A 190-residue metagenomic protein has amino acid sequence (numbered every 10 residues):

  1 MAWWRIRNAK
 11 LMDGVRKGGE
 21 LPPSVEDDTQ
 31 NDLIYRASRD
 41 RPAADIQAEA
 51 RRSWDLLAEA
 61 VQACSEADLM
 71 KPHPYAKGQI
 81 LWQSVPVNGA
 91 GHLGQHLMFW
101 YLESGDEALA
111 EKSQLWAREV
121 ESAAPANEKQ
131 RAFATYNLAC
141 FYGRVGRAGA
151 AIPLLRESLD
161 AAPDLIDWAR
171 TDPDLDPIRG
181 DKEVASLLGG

Functional and structural regions predicted by a protein language model:
R5-S53, Q95, A108-E119: Short, helix-capping/interhelical loops that line the mouth of catalytic, cofactor-, or ligand-binding pockets
D55-V87: Acidic interhelical loop/turn segments
F133, D167-W168: Start-of-helix register in tetratricopeptide repeats
N137, T171-D174: "A position-specific structural signal for the A-helix of alpha-solenoid helical repeats
